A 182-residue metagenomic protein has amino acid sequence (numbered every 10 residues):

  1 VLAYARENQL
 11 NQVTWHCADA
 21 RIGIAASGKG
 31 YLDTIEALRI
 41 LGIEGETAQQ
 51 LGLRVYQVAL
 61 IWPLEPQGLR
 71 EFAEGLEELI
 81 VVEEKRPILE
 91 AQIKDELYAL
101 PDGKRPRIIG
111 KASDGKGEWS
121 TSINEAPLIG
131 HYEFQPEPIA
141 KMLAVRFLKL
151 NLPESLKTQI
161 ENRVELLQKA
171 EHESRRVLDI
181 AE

Functional and structural regions predicted by a protein language model:
V1-E182: Flexible, low-complexity linker and terminal segments
